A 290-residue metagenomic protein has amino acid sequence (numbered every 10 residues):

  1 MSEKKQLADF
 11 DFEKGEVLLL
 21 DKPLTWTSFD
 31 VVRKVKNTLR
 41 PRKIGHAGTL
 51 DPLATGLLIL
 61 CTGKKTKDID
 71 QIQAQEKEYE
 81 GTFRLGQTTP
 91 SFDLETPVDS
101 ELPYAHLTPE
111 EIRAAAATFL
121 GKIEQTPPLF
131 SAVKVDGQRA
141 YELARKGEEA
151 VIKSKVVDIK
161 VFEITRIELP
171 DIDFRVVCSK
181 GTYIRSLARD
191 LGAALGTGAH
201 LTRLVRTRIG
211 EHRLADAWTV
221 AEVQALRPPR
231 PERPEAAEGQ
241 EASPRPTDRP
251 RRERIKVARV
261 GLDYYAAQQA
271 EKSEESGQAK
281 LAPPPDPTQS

Functional and structural regions predicted by a protein language model:
M1-S290: Catalytic/RNA-binding core of pseudouridine synthases
